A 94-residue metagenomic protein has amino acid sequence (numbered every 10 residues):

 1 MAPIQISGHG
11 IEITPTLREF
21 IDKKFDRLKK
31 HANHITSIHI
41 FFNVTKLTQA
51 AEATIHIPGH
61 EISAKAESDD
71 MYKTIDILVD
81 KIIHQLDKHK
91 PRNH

Functional and structural regions predicted by a protein language model:
M1-H94: N-terminal, polar/charged subdomain of small-to-medium soluble alpha/beta proteins
